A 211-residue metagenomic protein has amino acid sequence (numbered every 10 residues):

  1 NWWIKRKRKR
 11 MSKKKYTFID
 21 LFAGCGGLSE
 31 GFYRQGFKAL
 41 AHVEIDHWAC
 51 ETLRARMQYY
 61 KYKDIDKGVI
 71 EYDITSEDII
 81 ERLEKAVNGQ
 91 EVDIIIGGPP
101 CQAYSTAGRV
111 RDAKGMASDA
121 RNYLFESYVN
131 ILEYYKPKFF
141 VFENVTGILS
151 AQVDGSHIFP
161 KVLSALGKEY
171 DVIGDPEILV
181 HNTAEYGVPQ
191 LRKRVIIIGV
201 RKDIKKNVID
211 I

Functional and structural regions predicted by a protein language model:
N1-A39, K168, R194-I211: S-adenosyl-L-methionine-dependent DNA methyltransferase catalytic core
K15, A39, E91-V92, P137: Local beta-strand N-terminus motif with an aromatic residue
F18, I95, F140: Receiver (REC) domain switch-region micro-motif
I19-T75: SAM cofactor-binding core of SAM-dependent methyltransferases, primarily the Rossmann-like beta-alpha-beta module
V43-E44, P99, E143-V145: Glycine-rich, histidine-containing beta strand-loop boundary motifs that form or position
D78: Helix-loop module immediately N-terminal to the HCX5R catalytic loop in PTP-like cysteine phosphatase domains
R82-G89, Y104-I211: Class I S-adenosyl-L-methionine
Q90-G98: Short SAM/SAH-binding signature in class I
